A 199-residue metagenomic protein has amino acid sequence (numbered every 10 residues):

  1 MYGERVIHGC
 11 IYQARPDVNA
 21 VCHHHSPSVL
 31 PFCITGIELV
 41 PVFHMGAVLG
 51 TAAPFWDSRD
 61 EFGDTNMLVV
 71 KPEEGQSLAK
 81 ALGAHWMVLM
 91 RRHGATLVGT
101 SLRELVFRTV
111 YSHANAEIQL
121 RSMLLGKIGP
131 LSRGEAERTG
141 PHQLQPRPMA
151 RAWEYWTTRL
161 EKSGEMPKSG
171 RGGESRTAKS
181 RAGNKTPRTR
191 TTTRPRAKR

Functional and structural regions predicted by a protein language model:
M1-R199: Glycine-rich flexible loops
